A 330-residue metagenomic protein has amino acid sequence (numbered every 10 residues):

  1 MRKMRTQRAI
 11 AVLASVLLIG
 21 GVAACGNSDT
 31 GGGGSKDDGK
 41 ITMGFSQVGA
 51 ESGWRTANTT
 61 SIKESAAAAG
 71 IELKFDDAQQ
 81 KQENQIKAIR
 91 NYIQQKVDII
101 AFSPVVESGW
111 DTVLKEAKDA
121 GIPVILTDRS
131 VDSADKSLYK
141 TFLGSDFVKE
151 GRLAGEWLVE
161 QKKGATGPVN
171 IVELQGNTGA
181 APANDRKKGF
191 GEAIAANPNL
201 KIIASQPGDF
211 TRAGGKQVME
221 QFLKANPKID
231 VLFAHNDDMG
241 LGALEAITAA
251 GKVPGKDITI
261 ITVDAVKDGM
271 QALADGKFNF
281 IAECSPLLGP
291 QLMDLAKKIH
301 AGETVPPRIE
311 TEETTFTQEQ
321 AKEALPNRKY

Functional and structural regions predicted by a protein language model:
R2-V12, L18, A24-Y330: A residue-level marker of the well-folded mature domains of exported/periplasmic proteins
